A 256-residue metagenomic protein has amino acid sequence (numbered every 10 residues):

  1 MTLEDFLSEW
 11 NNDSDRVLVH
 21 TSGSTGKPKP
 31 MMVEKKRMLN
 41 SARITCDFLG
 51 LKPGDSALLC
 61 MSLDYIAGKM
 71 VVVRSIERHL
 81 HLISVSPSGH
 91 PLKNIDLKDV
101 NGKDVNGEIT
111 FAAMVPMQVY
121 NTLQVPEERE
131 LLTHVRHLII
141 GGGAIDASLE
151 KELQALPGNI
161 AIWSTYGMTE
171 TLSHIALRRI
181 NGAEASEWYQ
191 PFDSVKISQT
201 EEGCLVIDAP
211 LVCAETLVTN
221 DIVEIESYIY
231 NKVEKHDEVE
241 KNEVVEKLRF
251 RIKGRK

Functional and structural regions predicted by a protein language model:
L3-H20: Conserved pre-ATP/AMP-binding loop-to-beta segment of ANL
R16-R43, G50-K52: Conserved AMP-binding A3 loop
T21-S24, A57, V72, A112 (+3 more regions): Conserved S/T- and glycine-rich ATP-binding loop of Class I adenylate-forming
K35-N40, S56-N121: AMP-binding/adenylate-forming
D47-L51, R129-E130: Glycine-rich helix-loop-beta junction characteristic of Rossmann-like nucleotide cofactor-binding loops
V125-A183: Gly/Ser/Thr-rich phosphate-binding loop
N159-G203, A209-T216: Conserved ATP-binding loop and adjacent catalytic segment of the adenylate-forming AMP-binding
V206-K256: Conserved ATP-binding/catalytic segment of the ANL
